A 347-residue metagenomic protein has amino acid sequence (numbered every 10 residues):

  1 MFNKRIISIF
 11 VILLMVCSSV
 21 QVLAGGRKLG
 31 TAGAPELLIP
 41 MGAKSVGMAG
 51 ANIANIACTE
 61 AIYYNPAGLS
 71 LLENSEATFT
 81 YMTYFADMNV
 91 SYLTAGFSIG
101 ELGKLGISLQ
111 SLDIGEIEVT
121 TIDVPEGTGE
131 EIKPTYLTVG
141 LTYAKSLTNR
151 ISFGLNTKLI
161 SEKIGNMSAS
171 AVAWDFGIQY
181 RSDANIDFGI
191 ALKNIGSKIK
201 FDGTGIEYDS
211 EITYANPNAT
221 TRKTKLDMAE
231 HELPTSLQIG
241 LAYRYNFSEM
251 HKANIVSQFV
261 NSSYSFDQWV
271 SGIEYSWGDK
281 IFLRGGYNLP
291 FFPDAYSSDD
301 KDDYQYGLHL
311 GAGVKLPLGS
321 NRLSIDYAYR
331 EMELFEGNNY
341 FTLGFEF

Functional and structural regions predicted by a protein language model:
M1-F10: Bacterial N-terminal signal peptides that target proteins for export
F10-S18: Bacterial N-terminal signal peptides
L14-M15, S75, T204: Alpha-helical transmembrane segments and their juxtamembrane interfaces
C17-S18, T78, E207: Residues in and immediately flanking transmembrane alpha helices
S19-A24: Sec/Tat signal peptide C-region and signal peptidase I cleavage site
G25-V46, I53, M82, N89-F347: Outer-membrane beta-barrel porins/channels
N52-L93: Active-site-flanking structural segment that lines cofactor/substrate pockets
